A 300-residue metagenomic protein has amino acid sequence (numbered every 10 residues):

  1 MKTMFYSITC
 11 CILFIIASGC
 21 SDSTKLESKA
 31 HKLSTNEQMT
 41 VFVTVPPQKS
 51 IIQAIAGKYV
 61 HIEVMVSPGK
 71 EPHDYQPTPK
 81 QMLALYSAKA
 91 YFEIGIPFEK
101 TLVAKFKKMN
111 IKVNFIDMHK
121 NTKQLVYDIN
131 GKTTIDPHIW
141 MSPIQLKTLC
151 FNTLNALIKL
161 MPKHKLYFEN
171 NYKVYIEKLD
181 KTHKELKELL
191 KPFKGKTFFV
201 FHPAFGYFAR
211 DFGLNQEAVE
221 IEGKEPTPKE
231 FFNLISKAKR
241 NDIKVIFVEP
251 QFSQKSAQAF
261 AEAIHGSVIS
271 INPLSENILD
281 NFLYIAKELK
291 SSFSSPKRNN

Functional and structural regions predicted by a protein language model:
M1-S7: Positively charged n-region of N-terminal signal peptides that target proteins for export
S7-A17: Bacterial N-terminal signal peptides
C20-N300: Extracytoplasmic metal-acquisition and chelation regions
